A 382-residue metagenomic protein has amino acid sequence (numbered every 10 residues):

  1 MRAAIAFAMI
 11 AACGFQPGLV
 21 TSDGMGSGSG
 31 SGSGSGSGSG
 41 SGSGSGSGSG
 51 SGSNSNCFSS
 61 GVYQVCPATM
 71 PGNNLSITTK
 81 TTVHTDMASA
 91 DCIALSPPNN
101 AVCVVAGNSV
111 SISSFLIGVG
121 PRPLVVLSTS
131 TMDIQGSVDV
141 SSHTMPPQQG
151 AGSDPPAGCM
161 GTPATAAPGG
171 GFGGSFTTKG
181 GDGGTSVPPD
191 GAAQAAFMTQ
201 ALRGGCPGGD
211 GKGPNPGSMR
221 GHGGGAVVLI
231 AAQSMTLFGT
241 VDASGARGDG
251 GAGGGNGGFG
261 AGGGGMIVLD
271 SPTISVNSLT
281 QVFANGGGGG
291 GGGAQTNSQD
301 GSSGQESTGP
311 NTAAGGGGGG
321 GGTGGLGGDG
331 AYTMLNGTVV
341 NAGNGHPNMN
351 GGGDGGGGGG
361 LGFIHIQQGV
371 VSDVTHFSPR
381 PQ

Functional and structural regions predicted by a protein language model:
A4-S59: Ser/Thr-rich, Pro/Gly/Ala-heavy low-complexity intrinsically disordered linkers and tails of secreted extracellular
P17-L19, M235-L237, D373-V374: Short loop/beta submotifs within extracellular cysteine-rich repeat domains
G18-V20, H84, S114-F115, G205 (+2 more regions): Glycine-centered secondary-structure boundary/capping sites
N54-V102, N108, P121-V125, T131-V268 (+1 more regions): Glycine-centric low-complexity/flexibility signal
S113-L116, G136-V138, G239, S278-Q281 (+1 more regions): Small-residue (G/S/T/A) turn/hinge positions that recur once per unit in extracellular repeat modules
A157-M160, S378-Q382: Short, cationic low-complexity segments
Q233, Q367-V371: Ser/Thr/Pro-rich, low-complexity mucin-like regions that serve as glycosylated stalks/linkers or repetitive adhesive
